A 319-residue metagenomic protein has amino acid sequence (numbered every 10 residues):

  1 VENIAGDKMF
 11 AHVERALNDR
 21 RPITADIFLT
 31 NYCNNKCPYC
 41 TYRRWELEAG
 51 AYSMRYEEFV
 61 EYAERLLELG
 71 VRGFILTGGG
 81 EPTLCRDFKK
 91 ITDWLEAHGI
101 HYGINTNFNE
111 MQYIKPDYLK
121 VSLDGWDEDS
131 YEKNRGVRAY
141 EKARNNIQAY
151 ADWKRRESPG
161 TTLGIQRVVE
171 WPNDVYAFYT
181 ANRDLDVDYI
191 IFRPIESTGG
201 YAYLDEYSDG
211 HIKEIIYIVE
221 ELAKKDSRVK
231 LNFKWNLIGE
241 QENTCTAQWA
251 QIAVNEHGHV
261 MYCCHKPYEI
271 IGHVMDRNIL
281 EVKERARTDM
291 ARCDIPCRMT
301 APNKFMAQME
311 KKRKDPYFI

Functional and structural regions predicted by a protein language model:
V1-G6, A49, E68, K89-T92 (+5 more regions): Radical SAM enzyme [4Fe-4S]-AdoMet core and its adjacent flexible, acidic and glycine-rich loops/tails across
V1-Y118, Y207-H211, E310, D315-I319: Conserved alpha-helical substructure of the radical SAM core
P22-T24, T162-G164, D294: Short, solvent-exposed beta-strand edge segments and adjacent coil->beta transition regions
I27, N31-N34, G239, R287 (+1 more regions): Processing junctions and N-termini across compartments
N31, R44, L123-G125, V169-W171 (+1 more regions): Non-catalytic surface loops within mature trypsin-like serine protease
Y32-R44, Y262, A291-P302: Local cysteine-cluster metal-coordination motifs and their immediate loop/turn environment, predominantly Fe-S cluster
L280-D294: Immediate flanking context of iron-sulfur cluster ligation sites
A291-I319: Terminal-tail/helix-coil boundary detector
